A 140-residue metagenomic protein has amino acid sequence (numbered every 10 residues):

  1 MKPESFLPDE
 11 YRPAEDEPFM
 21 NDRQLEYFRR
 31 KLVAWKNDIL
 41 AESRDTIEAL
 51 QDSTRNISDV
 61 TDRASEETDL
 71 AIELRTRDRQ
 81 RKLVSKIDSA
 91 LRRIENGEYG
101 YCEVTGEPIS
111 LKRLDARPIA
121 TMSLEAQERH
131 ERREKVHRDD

Functional and structural regions predicted by a protein language model:
M1-N96, R133-E134, D139-D140: Interaction interfaces in information-processing and related assembly proteins
Y27, V104, P118: Amphipathic alpha-helical recognition patches that constitute DNA-binding helices
L32, G106, Q127: Cys/His-coordinated zinc-binding microdomains
R81, Y99, A120: Residues immediately within or flanking Cys/His clusters that coordinate Zn2+ in small zinc-binding modules
C102-T105, S123: Short cysteine-rich clusters marking metal-coordination/redox-active sites
I109-S110, E131: Short functional micro-motifs and their immediate structural scaffolds
K112-A116: Short Cys/His-rich "knuckle" micro-motifs
P118-Q127: Cysteine-rich micro-motifs
